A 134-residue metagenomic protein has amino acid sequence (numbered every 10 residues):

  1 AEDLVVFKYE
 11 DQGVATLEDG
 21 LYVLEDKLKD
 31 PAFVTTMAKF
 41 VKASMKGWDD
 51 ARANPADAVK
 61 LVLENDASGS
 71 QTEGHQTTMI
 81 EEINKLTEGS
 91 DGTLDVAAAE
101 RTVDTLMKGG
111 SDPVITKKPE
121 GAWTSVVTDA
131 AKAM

Functional and structural regions predicted by a protein language model:
A1, D19, V127-T128: Short secondary-structure transition/capping segments
A1-Y9: Ligand-binding "clamshell"
K8, N54, D95, A122-D129: Poly-acidic low-complexity segments
Y9-L17: Short Pro/Gly-enriched coil loops immediately N-terminal to beta-strands
L17-V34: A bilobed periplasmic-binding-protein/Venus flytrap-type ligand-binding module shared by bacterial periplasmic
V23, D30, E88, V96 (+2 more regions): Generic structural "secondary-structure junction" signal
K29-D112: Secondary-structure end/capping motifs
E100-M134: Conserved C-terminal helix/tail region of periplasmic/extracytoplasmic solute-binding proteins
